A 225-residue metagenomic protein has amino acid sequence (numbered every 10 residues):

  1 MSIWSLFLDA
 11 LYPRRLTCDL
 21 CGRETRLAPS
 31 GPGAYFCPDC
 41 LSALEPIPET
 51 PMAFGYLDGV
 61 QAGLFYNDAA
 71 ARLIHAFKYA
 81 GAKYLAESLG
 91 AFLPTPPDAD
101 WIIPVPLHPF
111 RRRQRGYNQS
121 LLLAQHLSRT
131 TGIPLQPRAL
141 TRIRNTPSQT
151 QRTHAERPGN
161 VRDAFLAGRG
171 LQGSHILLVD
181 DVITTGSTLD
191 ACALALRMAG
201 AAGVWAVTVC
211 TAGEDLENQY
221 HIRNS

Functional and structural regions predicted by a protein language model:
M1-D180, T184-S225: Glycine-rich phosphate/pyrophosphate-handling loop used in enzymes and phosphotransfer proteins
